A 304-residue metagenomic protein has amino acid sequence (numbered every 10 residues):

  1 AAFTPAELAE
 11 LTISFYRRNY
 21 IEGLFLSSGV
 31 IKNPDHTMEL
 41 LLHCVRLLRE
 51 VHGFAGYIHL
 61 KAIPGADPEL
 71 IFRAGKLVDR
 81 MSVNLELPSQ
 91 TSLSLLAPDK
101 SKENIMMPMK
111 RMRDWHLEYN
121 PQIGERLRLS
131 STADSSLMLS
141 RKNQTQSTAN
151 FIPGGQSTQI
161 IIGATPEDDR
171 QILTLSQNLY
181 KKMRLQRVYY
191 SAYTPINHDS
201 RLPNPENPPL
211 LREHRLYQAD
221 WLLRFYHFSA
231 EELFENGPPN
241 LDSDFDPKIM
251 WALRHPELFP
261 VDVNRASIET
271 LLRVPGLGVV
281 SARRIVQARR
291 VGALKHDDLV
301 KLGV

Functional and structural regions predicted by a protein language model:
A1-T158, I162-P166, L179, N197 (+1 more regions): Conserved Radical SAM active-site core
L60-I63, P208, V274, A288: Glycine- and other small-residue-rich loops at beta-strand/loop junctions that grip anionic moieties
T158, D169-S191, I196-N197, R201-L202 (+2 more regions): A conserved active-site cap/scaffold subdomain adjacent to cofactor or substrate pockets
R201-R273, V304: Long, highly charged, low-complexity intrinsically disordered interaction regions that mediate electrostatic DNA/RNA
L271-V274, A282-R283, Q287, D297 (+1 more regions): C-terminal functional modules
G292-H296: Short, basic-rich loop-to-helix N-cap that marks the start of a DNA-contacting helix
